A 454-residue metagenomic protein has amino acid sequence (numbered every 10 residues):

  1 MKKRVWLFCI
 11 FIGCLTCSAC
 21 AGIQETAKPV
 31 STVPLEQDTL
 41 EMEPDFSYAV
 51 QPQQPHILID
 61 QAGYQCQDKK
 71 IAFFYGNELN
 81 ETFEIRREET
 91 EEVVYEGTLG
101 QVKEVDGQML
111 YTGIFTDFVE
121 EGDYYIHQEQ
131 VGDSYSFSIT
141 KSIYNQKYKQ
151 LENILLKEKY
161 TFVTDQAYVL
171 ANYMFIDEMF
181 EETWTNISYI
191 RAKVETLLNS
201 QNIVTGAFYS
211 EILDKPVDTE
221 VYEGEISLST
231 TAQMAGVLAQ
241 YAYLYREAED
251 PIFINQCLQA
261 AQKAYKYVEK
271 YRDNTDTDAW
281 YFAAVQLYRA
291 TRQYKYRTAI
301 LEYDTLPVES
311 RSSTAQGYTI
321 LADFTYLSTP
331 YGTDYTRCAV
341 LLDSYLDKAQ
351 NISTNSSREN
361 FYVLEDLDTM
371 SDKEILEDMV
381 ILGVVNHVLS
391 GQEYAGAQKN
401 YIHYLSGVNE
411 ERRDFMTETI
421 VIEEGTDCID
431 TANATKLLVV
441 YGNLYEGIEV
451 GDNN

Functional and structural regions predicted by a protein language model:
M1-R4: Positively charged n-region of N-terminal signal peptides that target proteins for export
F8-I12: Hydrophobic helical h-region of N-terminal Sec-dependent signal peptides in bacterial secretory/periplasmic proteins
T16-A19: C-terminal motif of bacterial Sec signal peptides marking the signal peptidase cleavage site
A21-A27: Bacterial lipoprotein signal-peptidase II cleavage site
E36-S47, Q51-L58, Q65-C66, N80-L110 (+3 more regions): Glycan-recognition and catalytic cores of secretory/periplasmic carbohydrate-active enzymes
K70-G76: Aromatic/hydrophobic beta-strand junction motif of beta-rich domains
F115-D117: Short, flexible loop/turn segments at beta-strand junctions in immunoglobulin-like and fibronectin type III
